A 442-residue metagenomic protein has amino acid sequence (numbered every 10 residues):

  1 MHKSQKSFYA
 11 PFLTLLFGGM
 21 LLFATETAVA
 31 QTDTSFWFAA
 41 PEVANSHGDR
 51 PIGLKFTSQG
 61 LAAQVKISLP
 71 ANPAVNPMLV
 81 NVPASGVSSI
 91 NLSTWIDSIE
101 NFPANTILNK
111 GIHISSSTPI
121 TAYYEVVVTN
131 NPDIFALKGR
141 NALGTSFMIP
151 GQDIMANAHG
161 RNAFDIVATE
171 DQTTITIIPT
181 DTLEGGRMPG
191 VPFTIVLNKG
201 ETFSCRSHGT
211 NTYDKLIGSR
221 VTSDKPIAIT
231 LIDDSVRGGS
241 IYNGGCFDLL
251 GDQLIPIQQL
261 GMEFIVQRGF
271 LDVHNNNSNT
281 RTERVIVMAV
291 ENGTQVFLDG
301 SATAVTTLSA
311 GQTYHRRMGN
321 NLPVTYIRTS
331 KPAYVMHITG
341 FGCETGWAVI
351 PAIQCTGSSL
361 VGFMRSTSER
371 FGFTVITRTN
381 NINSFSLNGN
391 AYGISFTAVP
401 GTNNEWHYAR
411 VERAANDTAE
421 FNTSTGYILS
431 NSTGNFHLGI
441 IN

Functional and structural regions predicted by a protein language model:
M1-A10: N-terminal secretory signal peptides that target proteins for export/translocation
P11-A24: Bacterial N-terminal signal peptides
T25-A30: Sec/Tat signal peptide C-region and signal peptidase I cleavage site
Q31-N442: Extracellular lectin-like interaction modules
